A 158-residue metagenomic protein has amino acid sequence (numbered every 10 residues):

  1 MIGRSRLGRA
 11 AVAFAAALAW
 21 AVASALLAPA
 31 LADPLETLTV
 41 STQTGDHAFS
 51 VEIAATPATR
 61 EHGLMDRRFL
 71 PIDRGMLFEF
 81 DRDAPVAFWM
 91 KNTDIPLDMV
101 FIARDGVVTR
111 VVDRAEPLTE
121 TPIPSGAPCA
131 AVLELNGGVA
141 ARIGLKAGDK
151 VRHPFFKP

Functional and structural regions predicted by a protein language model:
M1-L7: N-terminal secretory signal peptides that target proteins for export/translocation
L7-G8, T56: General structural signal for secondary-structure boundaries
G8-A11, S24, V132, A140: Residues at the start of alpha-helices and the adjacent loop-to-helix junctions
V12-A28: Bacterial N-terminal signal peptides
A32-P158: Compact, glycine-rich, soluble single-domain proteins
